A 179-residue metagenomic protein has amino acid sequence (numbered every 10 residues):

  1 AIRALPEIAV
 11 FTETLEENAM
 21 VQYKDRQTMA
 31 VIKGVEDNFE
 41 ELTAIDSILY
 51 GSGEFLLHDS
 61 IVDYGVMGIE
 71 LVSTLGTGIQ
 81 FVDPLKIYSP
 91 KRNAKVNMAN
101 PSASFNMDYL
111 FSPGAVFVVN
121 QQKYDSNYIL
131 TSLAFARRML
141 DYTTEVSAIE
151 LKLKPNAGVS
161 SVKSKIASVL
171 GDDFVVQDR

Functional and structural regions predicted by a protein language model:
A1-V31, E41, S52-I61: Hydrophobic, regular-secondary-structure patches
E16, R26, V35-N38, E70-V72 (+4 more regions): Solvent-exposed coil/turn segments that connect beta secondary-structure elements in extracytoplasmic/periplasmic
D25-A30, E40, S60-Y64, Q80-V82 (+4 more regions): Extracytoplasmic
V31-L75, S112: Short beta-strand boundary microenvironments
T74-Q80, D141: Surface-exposed connector loops and short turns at secondary-structure junctions
I79-S89, K95: Short coil-to-beta transition motif at edge beta-strands of beta-rich domains
P90-K95, A99-R179: Mechanotransmission and gating elements of multispan inner-membrane complexes involved in transport and envelope
